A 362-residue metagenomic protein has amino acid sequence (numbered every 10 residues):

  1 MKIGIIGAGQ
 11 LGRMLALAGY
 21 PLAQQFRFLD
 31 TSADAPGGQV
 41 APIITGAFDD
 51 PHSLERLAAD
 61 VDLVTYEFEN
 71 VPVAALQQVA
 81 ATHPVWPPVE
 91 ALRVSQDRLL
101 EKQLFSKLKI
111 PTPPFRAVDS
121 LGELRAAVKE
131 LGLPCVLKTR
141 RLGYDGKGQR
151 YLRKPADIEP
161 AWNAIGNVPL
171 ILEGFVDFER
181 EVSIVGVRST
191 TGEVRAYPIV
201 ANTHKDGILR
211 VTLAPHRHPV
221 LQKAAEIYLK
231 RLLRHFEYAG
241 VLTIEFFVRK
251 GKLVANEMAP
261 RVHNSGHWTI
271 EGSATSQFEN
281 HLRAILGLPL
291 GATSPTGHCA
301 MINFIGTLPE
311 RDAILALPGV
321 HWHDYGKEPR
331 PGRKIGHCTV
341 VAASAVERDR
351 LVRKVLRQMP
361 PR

Functional and structural regions predicted by a protein language model:
M1, P113, K147, R180-V182 (+6 more regions): Change "...and in nucleic-acid phosphodiester-cleaving endonucleases..." to "...and in nucleic-acid processing enzymes
M1-Q103, G122: ATP-binding N-terminal substructure of ATP-dependent carboxylate-amine bond-forming enzymes
V94-S183, V187-L232, A316, A342 (+1 more regions): Active-site nucleotide/adenylate-binding loops and adjacent lid/helix of ATP-dependent enzymes
P114, P134-V136, P169-E173, L242-T243 (+2 more regions): A short linear hydrophobic-aromatic micro-motif
G186-T190, F246-K250, G326: Short, low-complexity Ser/Thr-rich regulatory SLiMs
K223-I244, R249-K250, A259-T307, R311: Active-site "cap" helix and flanking loop/linker of ATP-utilizing ligase/carboxylase catalytic domains
R283-R362: Peripheral (often C-terminal) accessory segments that flank ATP-dependent C-N-forming ligase machineries
